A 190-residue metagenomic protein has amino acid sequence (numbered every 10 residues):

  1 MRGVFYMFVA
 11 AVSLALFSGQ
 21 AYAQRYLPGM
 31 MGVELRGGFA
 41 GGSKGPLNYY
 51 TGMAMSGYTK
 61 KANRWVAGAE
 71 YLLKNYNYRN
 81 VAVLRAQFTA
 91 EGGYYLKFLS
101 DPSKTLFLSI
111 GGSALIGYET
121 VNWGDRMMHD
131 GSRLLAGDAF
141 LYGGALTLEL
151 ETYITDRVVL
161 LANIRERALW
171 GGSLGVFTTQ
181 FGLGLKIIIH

Functional and structural regions predicted by a protein language model:
M1-P28: Cleavable N-terminal export/targeting peptides
A21-K74, G182, K186-H190: Short glycine/proline- and aromatic-enriched beta-strand/turn motifs that initiate or cap beta-hairpins
Q24-V33, K61-W65, K104-I110, F140 (+2 more regions): Outer-envelope beta-barrel architecture signal
G29-M31, G45-T51, A82-A90, L106 (+2 more regions): Residues that define the transmembrane beta-barrel architecture of outer-membrane proteins
L35-G37, N63-A67, G92-L96, E149 (+2 more regions): Polar/charged side chains located within well-ordered beta-strands of beta-rich proteins
G38-G41, Y76-V83, D130-A136, A168-G172: Extracellular loop and loop/strand-boundary signature of outer-membrane beta-barrel proteins
A54-H129, I187-H190: Gram-negative (and chloroplast) outer-membrane scaffold detector with strong preference for beta-barrel transmembrane
L72-K74, G144-H190: Predominantly the C-terminal beta-signal and adjacent terminal strand-loop region of outer-membrane beta-barrel
